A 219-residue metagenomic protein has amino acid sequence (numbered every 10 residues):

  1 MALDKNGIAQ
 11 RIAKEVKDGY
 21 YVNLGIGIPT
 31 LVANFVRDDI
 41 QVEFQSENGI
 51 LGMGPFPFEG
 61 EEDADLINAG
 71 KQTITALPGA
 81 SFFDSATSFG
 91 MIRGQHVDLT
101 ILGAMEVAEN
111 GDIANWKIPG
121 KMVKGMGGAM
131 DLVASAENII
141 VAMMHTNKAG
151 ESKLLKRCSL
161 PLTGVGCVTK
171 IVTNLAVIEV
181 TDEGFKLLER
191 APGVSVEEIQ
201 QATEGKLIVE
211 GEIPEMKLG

Functional and structural regions predicted by a protein language model:
M1-L77: N-terminal active-site beta-alpha-beta segment that forms phosphate/nucleotide-binding and substrate-recognition loops
L3-G7, F58-G219: Conserved phosphate- and dinucleotide-binding cores of soluble alpha/beta proteins, encompassing both enzyme active
